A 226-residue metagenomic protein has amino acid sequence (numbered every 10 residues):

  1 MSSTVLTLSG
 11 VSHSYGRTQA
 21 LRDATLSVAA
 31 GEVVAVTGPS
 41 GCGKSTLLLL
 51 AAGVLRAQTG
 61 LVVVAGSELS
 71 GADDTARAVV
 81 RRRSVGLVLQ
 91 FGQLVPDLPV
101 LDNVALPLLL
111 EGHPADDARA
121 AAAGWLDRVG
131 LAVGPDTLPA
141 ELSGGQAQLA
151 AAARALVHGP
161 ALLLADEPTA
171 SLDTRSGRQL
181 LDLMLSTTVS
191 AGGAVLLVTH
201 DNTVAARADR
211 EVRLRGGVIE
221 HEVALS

Functional and structural regions predicted by a protein language model:
T37-P39: The feature captures the beta-strand-to-loop junction immediately N-terminal to the Walker
A52: Helix-to-loop junction immediately C-terminal to a conserved catalytic motif
E68, D116-V133: Conserved ABC ATPase "signature" region
L69-G86: ABC ATPase NBD coupling module
L131, P135, A155-L156: ABC ATPase C-loop
T137, V157-H158, A191: Conserved signature/switch motifs of ABC ATPase nucleotide-binding domains
L138-L142, Q146-Q148: Conserved ABC ATPase signature
L163-D166: Catalytic Walker B motif of ABC-type/P-loop ATPase nucleotide-binding domains
